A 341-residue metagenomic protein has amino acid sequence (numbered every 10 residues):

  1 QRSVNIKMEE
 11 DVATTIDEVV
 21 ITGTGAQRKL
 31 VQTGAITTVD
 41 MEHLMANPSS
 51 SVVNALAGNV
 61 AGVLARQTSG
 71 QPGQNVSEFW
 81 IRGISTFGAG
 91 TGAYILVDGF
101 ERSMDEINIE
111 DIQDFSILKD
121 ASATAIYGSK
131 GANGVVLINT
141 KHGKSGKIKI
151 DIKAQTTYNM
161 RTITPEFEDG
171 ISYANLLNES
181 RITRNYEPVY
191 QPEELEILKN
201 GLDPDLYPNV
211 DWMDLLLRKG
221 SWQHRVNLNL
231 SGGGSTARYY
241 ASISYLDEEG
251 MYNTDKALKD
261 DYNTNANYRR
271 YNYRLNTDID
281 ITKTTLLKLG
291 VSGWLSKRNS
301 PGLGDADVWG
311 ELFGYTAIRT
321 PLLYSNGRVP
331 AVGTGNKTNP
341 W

Functional and structural regions predicted by a protein language model:
Q1-R274, I281, L286-K288: Short, small/polar-rich motifs associated with maturation and membrane association, primarily at protein termini
M160-P192, W294-P340: A surface-exposed, glycine/aromatic-enriched loop/edge motif typical of exported proteins
V291: An amphipathic, aromatic/His-enriched active-site/gating alpha helix that lines ligand/cofactor pockets
